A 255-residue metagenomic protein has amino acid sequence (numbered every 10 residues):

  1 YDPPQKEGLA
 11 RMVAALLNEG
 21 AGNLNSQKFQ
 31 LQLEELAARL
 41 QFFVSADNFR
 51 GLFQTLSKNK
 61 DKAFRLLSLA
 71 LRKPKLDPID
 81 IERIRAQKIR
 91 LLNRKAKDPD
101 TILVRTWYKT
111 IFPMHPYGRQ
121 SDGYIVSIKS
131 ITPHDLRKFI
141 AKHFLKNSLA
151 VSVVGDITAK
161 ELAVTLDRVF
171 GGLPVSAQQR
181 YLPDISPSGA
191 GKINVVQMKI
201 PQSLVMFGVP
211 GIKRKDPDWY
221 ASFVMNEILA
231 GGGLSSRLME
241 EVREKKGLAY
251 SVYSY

Functional and structural regions predicted by a protein language model:
Y1-D2, R39, K73-P78, A159-K160 (+3 more regions): Short beta-strands and strand-coil junctions in structured, solvent-facing domains, enriched
Y1-N18, L24-R72, R85, I89-R90 (+6 more regions): M16 family metallopeptidases and their MPP-like homologs
Q30-E35, K75-N93, T158, A177-G191 (+1 more regions): Acidic/histidine-enriched alpha-helical segments
P113-M114, S121, A150-K213: An aromatic/glycine/proline-enriched structural segment found at the starts of mature extracellular/organellar domains
